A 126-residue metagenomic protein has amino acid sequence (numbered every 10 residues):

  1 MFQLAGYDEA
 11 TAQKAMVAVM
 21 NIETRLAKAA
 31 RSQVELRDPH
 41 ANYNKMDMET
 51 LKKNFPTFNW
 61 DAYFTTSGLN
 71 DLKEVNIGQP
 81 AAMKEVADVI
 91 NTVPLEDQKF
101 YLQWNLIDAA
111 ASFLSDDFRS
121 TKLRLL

Functional and structural regions predicted by a protein language model:
M1-L126: Noncatalytic, helix-rich "gating/capping" subdomain that lines the substrate-entry/channel surface of large enzyme
